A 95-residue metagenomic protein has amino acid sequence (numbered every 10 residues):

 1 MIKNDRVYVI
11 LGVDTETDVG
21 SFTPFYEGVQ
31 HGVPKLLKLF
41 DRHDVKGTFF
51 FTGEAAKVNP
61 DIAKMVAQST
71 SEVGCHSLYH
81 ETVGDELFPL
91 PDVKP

Functional and structural regions predicted by a protein language model:
M1-P95: Catalytic alpha-helical scaffold of carbohydrate-active enzymes acting on polysaccharides/glycoconjugates
